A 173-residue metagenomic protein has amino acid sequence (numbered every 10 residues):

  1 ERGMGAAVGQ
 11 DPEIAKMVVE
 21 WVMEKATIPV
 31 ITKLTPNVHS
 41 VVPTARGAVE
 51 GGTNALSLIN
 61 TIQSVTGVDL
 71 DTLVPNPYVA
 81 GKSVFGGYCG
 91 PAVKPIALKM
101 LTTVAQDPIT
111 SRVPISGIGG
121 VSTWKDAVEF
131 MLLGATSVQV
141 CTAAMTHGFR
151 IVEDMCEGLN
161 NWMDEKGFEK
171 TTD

Functional and structural regions predicted by a protein language model:
E1-S116, S122-S137: Alpha/beta enzyme core
G67-F85, M145-F168: C-terminal helical cap(s) of enzyme catalytic domains, especially alpha/beta-barrels
I115-I118, Q139-A143, H147: Helical hairpin unit composed of two closely spaced alpha helices linked by a short loop
W124, F130, S137, C141 (+2 more regions): Hydrophobic alpha-helical segments
E169-D173: Mid-to-C-terminal alpha-helical segments outside catalytic/metal-binding sites
